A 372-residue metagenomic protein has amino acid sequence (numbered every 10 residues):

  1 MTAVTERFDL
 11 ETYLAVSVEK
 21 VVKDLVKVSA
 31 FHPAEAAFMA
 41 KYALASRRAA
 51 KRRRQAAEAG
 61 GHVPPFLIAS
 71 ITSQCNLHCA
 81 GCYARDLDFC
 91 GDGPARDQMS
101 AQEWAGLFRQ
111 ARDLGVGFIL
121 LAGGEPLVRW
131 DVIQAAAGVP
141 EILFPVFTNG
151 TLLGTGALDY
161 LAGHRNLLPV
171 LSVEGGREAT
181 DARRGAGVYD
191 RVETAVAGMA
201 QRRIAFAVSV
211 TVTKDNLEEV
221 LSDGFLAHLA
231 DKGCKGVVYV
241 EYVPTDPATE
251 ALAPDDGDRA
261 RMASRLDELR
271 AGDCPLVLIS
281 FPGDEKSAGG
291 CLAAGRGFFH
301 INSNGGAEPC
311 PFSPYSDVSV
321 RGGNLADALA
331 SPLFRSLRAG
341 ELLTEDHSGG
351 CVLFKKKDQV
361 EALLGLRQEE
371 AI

Functional and structural regions predicted by a protein language model:
M1-V16, I142, D181-A294, S303-E308 (+1 more regions): Radical SAM enzyme [4Fe-4S]-AdoMet core and its adjacent flexible, acidic and glycine-rich loops/tails across
T2-E6, V28, A307, P311-I372: Flexible mid-to-C-terminal extensions adjoining Fe-S/redox cofactors in radical SAM and related proteins
T2-G156, H164: Conserved alpha-helical substructure of the radical SAM core
A43-P64, I279, E285, S319-R335: Short, charged low-complexity linear segments at domain edges
L67, G295-G297: Short loop/turn microsegments at loop-to-beta-strand junctions
C75, C79-C82, C291, G305 (+2 more regions): Short cysteine clusters
A101-L121, L127-V240: Radical SAM/AdoMet-radical enzyme domain recognition
